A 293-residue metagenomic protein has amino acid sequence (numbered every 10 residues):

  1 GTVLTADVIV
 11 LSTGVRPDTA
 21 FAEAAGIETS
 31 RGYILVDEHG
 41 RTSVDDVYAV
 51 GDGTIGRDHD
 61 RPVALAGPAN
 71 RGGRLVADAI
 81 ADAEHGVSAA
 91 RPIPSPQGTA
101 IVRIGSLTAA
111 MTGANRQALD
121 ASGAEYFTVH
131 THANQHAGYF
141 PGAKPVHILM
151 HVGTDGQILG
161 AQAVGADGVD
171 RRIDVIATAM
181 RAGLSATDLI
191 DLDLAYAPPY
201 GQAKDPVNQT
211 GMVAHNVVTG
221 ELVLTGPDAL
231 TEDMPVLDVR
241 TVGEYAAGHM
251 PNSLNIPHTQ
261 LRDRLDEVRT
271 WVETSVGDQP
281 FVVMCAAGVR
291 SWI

Functional and structural regions predicted by a protein language model:
T2-D78, V175, A179: FAD-site-proximal beta/loop scaffold in flavoenzymes
D7, M234, Q279: Conserved acidic residues
V15, V239-E244: Short, polar loop motifs at secondary-structure junctions
G53-G165, Q202, P206-M234: Mid-to-C-terminal Rossmann-like scaffold of FAD/NAD(P)H-dependent oxidoreductases
D167-A186: A short, polar/charged loop-to-alpha-helix boundary motif
P235-R240, I256: Short hydrophobic beta-strand that contains or immediately precedes a catalytic carboxylate
Y245-P251: Short loop/helix-cap segments at secondary-structure boundaries that form the rim of catalytic
I256, L265-I293: Catalytic cysteine-centered active loop of the rhodanese-like fold, especially the PTP/DSP P-loop
